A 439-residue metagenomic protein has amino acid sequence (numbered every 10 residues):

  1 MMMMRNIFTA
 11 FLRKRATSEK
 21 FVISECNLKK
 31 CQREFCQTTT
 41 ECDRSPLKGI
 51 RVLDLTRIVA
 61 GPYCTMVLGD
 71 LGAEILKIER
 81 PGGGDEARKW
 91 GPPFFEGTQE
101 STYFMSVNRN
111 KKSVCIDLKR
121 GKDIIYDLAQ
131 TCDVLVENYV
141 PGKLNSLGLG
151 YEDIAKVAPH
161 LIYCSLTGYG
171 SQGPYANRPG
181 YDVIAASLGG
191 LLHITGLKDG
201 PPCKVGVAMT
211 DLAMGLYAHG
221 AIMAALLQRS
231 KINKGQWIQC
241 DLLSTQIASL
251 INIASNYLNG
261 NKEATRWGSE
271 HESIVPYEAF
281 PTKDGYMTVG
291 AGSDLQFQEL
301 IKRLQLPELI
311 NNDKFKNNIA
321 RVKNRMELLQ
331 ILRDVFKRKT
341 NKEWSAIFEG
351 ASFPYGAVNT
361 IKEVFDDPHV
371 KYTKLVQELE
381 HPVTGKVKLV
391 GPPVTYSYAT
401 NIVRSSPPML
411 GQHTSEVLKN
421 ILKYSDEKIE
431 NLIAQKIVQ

Functional and structural regions predicted by a protein language model:
M3-K14, E19-K231, R266, M409 (+1 more regions): N-terminal helix-loop segment corresponding to the beta1-alpha1 unit of nucleotide/adenylate-binding folds
G82, Y169-G170, L242-A248, D284-Y286 (+3 more regions): Glycine-rich beta-alpha junction loops
R88-P92, N256-R266, D367-P382: Short, surface-exposed loop/helix-turn segments at secondary-structure junctions that function as lids/hinges flanking
P202-A213, G235-W237, W267-H271, V275-Y277 (+3 more regions): A short glycine-threonine-serine/GTX helix/turn-capping micro-motif
G215-G235, A248-N261, I301-E308: Oxidoreductase and adenylate-handling cofactor-binding alpha/beta cores
V275-A351, Y355: Aromatic-enriched alpha-helical interface/lid elements that frame and gate functional surfaces
G350-N401: A glycine-rich dinucleotide-binding beta-alpha-beta segment and adjacent secondary-structure elements that constitute
V387, P392-D426: C-terminal active-site "lid" helix and adjoining low-complexity regulatory extension at the edge of ATP-using catalytic
